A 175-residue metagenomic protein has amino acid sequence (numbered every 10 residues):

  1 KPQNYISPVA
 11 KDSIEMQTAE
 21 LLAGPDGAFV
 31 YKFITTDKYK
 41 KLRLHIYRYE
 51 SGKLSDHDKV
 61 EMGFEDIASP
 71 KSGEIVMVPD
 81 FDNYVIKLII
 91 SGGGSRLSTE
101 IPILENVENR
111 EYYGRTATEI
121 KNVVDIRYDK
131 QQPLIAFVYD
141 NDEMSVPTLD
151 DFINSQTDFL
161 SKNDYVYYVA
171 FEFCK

Functional and structural regions predicted by a protein language model:
K1-A68: Short N-terminal edge-element motif at the start of the domain
P70-K175: Extracytoplasmic electrostatic interaction patches
